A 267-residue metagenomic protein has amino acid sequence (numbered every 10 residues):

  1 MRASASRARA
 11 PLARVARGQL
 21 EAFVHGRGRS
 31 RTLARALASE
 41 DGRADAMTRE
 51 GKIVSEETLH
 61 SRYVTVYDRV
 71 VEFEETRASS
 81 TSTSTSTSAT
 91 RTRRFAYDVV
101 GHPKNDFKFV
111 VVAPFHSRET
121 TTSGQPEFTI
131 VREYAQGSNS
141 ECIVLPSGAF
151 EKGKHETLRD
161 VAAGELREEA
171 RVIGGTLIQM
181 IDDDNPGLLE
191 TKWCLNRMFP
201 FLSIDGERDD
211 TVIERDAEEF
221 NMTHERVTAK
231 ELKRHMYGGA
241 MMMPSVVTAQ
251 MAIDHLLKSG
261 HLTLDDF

Functional and structural regions predicted by a protein language model:
M1-G18, A22: N-terminal chloroplast transit peptides
L20, V24-K52, S79-S82: N-terminal organelle-targeting presequences
A44, E141-C142, P146-G148, D184 (+3 more regions): Nudix hydrolase/Nudix homology domain
V54-S79, S88-E119: Acidic, metal-coordinating catalytic segment for phosphate/diphosphate chemistry, firing primarily on the Nudix
E56-R62, E74-E75, H102-N105, Q136 (+2 more regions): Acidic pyrophosphate-coordinating catalytic loop
V70-V71, L189-D210: Active-site-adjacent beta-strand/loop module that shapes the phosphate/pyrophosphate-binding cleft
V100-G101, D106-H116, T122-G164, G206 (+1 more regions): Conserved Nudix-box catalytic region and its N-terminal flanking loop in Nudix hydrolases and closely related
L145-D183, F201, E218-E219, T228: The catalytic Nudix box helix
